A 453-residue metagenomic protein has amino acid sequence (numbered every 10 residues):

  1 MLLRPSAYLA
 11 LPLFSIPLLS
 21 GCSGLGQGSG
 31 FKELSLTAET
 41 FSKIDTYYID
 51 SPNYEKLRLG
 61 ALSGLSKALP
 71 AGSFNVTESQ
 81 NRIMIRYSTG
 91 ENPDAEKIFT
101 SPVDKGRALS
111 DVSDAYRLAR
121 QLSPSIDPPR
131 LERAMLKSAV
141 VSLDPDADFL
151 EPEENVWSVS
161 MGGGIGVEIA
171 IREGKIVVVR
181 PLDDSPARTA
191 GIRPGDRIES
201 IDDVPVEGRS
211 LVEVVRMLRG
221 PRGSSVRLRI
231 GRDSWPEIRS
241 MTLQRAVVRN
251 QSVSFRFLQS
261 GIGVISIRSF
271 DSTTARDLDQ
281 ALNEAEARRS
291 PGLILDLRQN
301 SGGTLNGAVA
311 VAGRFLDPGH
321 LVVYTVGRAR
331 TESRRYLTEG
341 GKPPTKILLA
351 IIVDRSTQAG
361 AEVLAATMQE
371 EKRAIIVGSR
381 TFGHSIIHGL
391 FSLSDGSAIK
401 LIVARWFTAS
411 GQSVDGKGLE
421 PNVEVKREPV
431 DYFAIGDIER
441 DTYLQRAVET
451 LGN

Functional and structural regions predicted by a protein language model:
M1-L9: Bacterial N-terminal signal peptides that target proteins for export
A10-S20: Bacterial N-terminal signal peptides
C22-L150: Terminal targeting/pro-maturation regions of precursor/exported proteins
S23-G24, S29-E33, N53, R120-P128 (+4 more regions): Cleft-lining beta-strand/loop regions that shape enzyme active-site pockets
L34, S79, V414-K417, E424-V425 (+1 more regions): Conserved functional hotspot residues or short segments at active or partner-binding sites across diverse domains
E96-L122, M161-P194, I198: Glycine-rich active-site/cofactor-binding loop and its immediate structural neighborhood
P129, A134-K137, S142-R180: PDZ/PDZ-like peptide-tail recognition elements
